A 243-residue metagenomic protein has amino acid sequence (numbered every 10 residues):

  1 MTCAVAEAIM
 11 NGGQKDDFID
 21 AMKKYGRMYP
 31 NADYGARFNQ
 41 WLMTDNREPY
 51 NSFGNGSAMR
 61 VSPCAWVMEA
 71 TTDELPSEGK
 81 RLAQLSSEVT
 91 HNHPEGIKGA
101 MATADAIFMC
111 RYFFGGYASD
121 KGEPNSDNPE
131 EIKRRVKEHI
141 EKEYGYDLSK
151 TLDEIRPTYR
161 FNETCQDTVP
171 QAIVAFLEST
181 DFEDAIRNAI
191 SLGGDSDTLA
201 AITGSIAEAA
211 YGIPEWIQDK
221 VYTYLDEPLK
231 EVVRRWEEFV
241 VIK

Functional and structural regions predicted by a protein language model:
M1-K243: Structured, active/binding-site neighborhoods that engage oxygen-rich ligands
